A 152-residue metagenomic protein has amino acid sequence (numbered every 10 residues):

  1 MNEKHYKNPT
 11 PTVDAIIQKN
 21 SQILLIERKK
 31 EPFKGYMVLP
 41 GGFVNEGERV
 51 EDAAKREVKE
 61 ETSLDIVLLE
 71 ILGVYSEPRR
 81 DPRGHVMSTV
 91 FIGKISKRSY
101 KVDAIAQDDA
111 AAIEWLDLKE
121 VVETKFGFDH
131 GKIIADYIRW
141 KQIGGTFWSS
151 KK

Functional and structural regions predicted by a protein language model:
M1-D14: Acidic, metal-coordinating catalytic segment for phosphate/diphosphate chemistry, firing primarily on the Nudix
T10, Q18, L39, I66 (+1 more regions): Short connector loops at helix/strand junctions that flank enzyme active sites, especially segments positioning acidic
T10-T12, N20, K34, S88 (+1 more regions): A structure-centric signal for secondary-structure junctions around beta-strands
D14-I16, Q22-L24, V90-I92: Residues embedded in well-ordered beta-strands
K19-E60: Conserved Nudix-box catalytic region and its N-terminal flanking loop in Nudix hydrolases and closely related
V44-V67, Y75-I133: Unchanged
I133-K152: Charged phosphate-binding loop/patch that engages nucleotide di/tri-phosphates or the phosphate backbone of nucleic
